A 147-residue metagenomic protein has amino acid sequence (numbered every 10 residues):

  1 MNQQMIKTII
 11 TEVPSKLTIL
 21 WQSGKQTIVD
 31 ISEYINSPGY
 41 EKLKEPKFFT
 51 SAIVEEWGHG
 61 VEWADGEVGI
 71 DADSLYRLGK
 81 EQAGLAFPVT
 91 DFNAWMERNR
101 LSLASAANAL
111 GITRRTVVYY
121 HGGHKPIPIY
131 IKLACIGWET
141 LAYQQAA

Functional and structural regions predicted by a protein language model:
M1-A147: Motif-centric detector for short Cys/His coordination patterns
